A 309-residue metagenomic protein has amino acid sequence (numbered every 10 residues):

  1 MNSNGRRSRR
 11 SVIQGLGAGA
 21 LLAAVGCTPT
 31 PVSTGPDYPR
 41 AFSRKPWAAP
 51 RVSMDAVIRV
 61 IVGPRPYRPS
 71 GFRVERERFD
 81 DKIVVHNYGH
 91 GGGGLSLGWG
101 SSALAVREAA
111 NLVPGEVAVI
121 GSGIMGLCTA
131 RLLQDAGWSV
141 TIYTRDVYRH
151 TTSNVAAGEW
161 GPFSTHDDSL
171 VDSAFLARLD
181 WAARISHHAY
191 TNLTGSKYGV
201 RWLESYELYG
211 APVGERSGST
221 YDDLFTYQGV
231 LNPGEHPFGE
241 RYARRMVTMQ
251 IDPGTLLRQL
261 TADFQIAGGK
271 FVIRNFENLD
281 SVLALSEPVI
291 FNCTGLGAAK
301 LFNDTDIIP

Functional and structural regions predicted by a protein language model:
N2-G5, S11-T30: N-terminal export signals
G5-R6, G26-R59: C-terminal segment of N-terminal export signals and the immediately downstream linker at the start of the mature
G15-G19, V62-D81, S153-V155, I185-D263: Flavin (FAD/FMN) cofactor-binding and adjacent substrate-gating region of FAD-dependent oxidoreductase domains
R44-L112: C-terminal catalytic lobe of FAD-dependent flavoproteins
V117-W138: N-terminal Rossmann-like FAD-binding beta1-loop-alpha1 element of flavoenzymes
V147-A182, P233-G234: Glycine-rich active-site loop/strand segments that organize a redox cofactor
Y148-H150, V289-P309: Central helical "cap/lid" subdomain
K270-L283: A conserved short coil-to-beta-strand element within the FAD-binding core of flavoproteins
